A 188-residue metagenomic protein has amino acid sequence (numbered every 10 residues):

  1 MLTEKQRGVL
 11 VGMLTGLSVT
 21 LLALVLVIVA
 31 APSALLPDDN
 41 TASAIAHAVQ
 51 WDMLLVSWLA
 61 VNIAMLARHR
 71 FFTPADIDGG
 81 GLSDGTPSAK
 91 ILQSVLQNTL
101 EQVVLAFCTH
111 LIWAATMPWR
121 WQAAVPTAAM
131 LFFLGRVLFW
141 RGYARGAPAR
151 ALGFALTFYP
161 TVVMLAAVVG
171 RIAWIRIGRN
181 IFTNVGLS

Functional and structural regions predicted by a protein language model:
L2-W58: Long, highly hydrophobic alpha-helical transmembrane signal-anchor segments
E4-R7, L138-V163: Interfacial loop-to-transmembrane junctions
V19, V56, Q97-I112: Core segments of transmembrane alpha-helices that mediate helix-helix packing or line hydrophobic substrate/ligand
A31-S33, A128-A144: Transmembrane alpha-helical segments of integral membrane proteins
P37, V61-T86: Membrane-helix interface/capping segments
M53-R70, F133-R141: Transmembrane alpha-helical segments that form the membrane-embedded catalytic/substrate-channel core of multi-pass
G79-Q102: Short membrane-interface loop/juxtamembrane segments of multi-pass integral membrane proteins
A166-S188: Juxtamembrane boundary at the C-terminal end of a transmembrane helix
